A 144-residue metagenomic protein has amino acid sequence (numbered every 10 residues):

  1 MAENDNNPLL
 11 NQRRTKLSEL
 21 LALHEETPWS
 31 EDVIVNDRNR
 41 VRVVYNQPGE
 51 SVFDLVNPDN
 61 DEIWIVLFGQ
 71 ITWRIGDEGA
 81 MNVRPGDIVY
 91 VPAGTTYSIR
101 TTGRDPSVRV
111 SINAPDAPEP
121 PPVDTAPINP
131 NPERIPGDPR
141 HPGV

Functional and structural regions predicted by a protein language model:
M1-Q47, S51-D54, D124-V144: A short, N-terminal "cap"/entry segment at the start of jelly-roll beta-barrel domains of the cupin/DSBH fold
N39, E78, R104-D105: Short strand-connecting beta-turns/loops that link adjacent beta-strands
Y45-Q47, V56-W73: Short, conserved beta-strand element in jelly-roll/cupin
D77-A93: Short acidic-glycine-tyrosine-enriched beta hairpin
Y90, R104-P122: A short hydrophobic beta-strand segment most commonly corresponding to one strand of the jelly-roll/cupin
T95-S98: Short, charged beta-turn/beta-strand-edge "cap" motif at the junction between a beta-strand and an adjacent loop
R100-T102: Asparagine-centered strand-capping/turn motif at beta-strand->loop junctions
